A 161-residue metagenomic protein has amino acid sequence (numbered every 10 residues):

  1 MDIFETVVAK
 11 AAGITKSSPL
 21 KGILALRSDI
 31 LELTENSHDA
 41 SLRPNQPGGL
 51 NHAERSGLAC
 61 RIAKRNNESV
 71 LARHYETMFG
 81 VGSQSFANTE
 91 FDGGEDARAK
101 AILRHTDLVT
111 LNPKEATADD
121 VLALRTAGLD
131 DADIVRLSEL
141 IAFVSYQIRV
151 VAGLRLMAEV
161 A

Functional and structural regions predicted by a protein language model:
M1-E54, V70-S85, R155-A161: Acidic, glycine/proline-rich low-complexity segments that act as flexible tails and inter-domain linkers
P19-L26, G49-R65, D131, V135-S138: Alpha-helical scaffold segments that form or flank carboxylate-/histidine-based iron centers
N36, S56-N88, V135-A152: N-terminal hydrophobic signal/anchor transmembrane helix of membrane proteins
D39-R43, A59, E76, D107 (+1 more regions): Amphipathic alpha-helical segments within well-ordered protein domains
N51-E54, I102, A116-T117: N-terminal alpha-helical segment
E76, S83-N112: Alpha-helical ds-nucleic-acid-binding substructure associated with the helix-hairpin-helix region of base-excision DNA
A116-A161: Preference for long, well-ordered alpha-helical segments
